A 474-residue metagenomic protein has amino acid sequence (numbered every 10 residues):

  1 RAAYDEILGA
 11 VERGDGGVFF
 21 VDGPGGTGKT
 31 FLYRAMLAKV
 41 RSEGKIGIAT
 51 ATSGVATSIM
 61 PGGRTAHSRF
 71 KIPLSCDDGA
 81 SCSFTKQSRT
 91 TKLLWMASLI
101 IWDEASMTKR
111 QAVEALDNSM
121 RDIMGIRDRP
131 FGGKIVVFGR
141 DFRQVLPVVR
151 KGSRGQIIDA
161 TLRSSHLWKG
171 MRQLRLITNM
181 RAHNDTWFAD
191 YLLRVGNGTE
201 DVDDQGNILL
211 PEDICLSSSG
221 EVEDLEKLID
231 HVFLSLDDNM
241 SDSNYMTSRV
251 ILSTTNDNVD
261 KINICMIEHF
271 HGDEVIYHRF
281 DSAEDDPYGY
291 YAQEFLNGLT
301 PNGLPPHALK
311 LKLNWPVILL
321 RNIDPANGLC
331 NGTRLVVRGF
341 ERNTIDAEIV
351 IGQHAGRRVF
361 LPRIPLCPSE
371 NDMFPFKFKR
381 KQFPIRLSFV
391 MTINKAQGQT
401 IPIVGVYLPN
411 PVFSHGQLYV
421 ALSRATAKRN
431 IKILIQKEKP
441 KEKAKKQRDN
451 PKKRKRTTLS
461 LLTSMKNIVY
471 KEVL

Functional and structural regions predicted by a protein language model:
R1-L474: RecA-like helicase/translocase P-loop NTPase motor core
